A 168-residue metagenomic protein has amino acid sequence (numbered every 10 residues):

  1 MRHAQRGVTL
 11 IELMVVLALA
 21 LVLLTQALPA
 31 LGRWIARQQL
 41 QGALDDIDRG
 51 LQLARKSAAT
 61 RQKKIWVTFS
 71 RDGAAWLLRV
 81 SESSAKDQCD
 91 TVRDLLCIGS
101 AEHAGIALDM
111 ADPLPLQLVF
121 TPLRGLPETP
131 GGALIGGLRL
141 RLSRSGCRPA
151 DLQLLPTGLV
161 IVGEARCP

Functional and structural regions predicted by a protein language model:
R2, M14, V22, Q26-Q52 (+3 more regions): N-terminal helix-rich module
R6-A18: N-terminal signal-anchor/signal peptide hydrophobic helix marking the start of the first transmembrane segment
